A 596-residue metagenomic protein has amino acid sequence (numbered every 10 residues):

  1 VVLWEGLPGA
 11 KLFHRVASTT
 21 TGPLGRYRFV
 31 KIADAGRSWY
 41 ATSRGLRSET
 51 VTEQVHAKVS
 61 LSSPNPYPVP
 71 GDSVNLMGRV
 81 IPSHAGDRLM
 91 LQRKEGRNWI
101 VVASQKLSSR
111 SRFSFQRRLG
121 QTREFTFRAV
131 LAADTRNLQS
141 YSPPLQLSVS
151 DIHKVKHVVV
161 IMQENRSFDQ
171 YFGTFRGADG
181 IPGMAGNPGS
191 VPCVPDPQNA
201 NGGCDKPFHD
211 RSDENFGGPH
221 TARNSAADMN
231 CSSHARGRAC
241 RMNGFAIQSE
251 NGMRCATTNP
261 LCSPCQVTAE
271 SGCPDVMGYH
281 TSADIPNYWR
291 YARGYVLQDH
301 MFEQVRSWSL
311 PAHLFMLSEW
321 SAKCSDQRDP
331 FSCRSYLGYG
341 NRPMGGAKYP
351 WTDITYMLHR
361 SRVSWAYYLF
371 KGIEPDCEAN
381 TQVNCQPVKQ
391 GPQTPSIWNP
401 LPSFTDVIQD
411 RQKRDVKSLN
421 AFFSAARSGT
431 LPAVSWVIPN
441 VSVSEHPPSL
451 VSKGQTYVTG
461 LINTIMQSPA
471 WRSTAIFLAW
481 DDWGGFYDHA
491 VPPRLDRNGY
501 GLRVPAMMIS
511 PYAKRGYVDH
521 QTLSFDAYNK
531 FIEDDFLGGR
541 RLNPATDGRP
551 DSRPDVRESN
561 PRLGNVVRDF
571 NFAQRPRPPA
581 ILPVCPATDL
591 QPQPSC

Functional and structural regions predicted by a protein language model:
V1-S150: Low-complexity, Ser/Thr/Pro-rich intrinsically disordered linker/stalk segments at domain junctions
V149-C596: N-terminal pro-sequences and low-complexity stem/linker regions of secreted or lumenal proteins
